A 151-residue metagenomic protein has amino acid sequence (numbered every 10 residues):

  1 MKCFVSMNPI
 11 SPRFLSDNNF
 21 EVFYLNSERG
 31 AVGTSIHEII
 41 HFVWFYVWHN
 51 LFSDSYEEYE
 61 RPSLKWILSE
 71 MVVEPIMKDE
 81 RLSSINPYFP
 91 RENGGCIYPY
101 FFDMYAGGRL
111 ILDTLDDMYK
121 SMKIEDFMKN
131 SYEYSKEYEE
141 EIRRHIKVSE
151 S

Functional and structural regions predicted by a protein language model:
M1-S16, D79-N86: Auxiliary, metal-adjacent structural segments of Zn-dependent hydrolase domains
V5-S11, Y24-E28, I40: Short, flexible loop/turn elements at secondary-structure junctions
D17-F20, Y46-S53: Flexible internal linker/loop segments at domain or repeat junctions
F20-I36: Short pre-active-site segment immediately N-terminal to the catalytic Zn-binding motif
G33-H49: Active-site recognition of the HExxH zinc-binding catalytic motif
S55-G108: Post-HExxH zinc-binding segment in Zn-dependent metallohydrolases
G95-S151: Pan-zinc metallopeptidase signature
